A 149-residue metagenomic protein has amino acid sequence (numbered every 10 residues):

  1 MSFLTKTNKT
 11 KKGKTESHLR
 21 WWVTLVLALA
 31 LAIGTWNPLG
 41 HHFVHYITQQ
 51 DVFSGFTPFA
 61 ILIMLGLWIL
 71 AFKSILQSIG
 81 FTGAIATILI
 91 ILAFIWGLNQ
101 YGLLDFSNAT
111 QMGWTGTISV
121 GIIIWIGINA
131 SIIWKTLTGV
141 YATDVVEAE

Functional and structural regions predicted by a protein language model:
M1-Q50: N-terminal signal-anchor transmembrane alpha-helix
S2-K9, T138-E149: Short, charged juxtamembrane terminal tails flanking transmembrane helices
W21, V120-T143: Membrane-water interface at the C-terminal end of transmembrane alpha helices
W21-V23, Q77-I91, N108-G113: Cytoplasmic-side transmembrane-helix entry/capping segments in multi-pass membrane proteins
H45-L62: A loop-to-helix transmembrane entry motif
T57-I79: Canonical alpha-helical transmembrane segments
I90-F94, W114-N129: Alpha-helical membrane-embedded segments
W96-T115: Membrane-helix boundary connector in multi-pass membrane proteins
